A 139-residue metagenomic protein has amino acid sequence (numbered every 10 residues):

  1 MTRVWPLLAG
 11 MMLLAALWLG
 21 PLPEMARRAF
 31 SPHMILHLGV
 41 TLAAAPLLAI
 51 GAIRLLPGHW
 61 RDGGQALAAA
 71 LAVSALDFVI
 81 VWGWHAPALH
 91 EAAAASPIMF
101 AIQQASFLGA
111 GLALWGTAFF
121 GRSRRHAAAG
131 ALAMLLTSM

Functional and structural regions predicted by a protein language model:
M1-M139: Alpha-helical membrane segments of multi-pass proteins
